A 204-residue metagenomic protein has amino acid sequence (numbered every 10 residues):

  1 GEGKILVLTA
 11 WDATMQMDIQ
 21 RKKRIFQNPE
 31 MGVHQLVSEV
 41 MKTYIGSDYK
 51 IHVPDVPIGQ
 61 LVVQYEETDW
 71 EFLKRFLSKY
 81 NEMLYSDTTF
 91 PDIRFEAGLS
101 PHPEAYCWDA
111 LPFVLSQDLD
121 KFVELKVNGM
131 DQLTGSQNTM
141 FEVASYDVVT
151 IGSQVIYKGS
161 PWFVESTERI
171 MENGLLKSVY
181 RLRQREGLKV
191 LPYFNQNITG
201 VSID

Functional and structural regions predicted by a protein language model:
G1-D204: Amphipathic alpha-helical and helix-coil boundary elements used as assembly and membrane-proximal scaffolds
